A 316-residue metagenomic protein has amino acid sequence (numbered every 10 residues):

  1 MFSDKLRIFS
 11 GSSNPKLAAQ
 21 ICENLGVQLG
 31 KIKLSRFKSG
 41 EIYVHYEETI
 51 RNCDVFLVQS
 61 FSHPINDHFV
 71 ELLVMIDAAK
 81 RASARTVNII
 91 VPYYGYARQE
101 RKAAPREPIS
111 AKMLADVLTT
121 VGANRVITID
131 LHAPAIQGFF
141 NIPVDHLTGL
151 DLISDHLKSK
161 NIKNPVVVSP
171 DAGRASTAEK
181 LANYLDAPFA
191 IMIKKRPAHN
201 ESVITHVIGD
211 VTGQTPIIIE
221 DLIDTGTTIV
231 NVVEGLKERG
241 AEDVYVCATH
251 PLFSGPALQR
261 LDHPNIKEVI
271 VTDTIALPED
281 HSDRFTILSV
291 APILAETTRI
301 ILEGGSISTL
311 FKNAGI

Functional and structural regions predicted by a protein language model:
M1-I316: PRPP-associated nucleotide enzymes
